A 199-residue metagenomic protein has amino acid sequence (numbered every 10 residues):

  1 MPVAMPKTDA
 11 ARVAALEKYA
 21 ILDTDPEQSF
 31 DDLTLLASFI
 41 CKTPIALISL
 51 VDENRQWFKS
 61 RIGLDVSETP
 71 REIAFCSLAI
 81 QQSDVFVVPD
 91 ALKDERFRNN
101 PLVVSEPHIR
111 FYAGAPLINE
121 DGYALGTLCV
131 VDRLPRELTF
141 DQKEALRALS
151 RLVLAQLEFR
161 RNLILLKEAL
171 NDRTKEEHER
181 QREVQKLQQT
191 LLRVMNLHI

Functional and structural regions predicted by a protein language model:
A14-K18, D32, D172-I199: PAS/LOV and related PAS-like sensory modules
A15, I45, V51, R55-R61 (+1 more regions): Regulatory sensory and allosteric helical modules in signal-transduction proteins and certain transcription factors
D23-R55, L197-I199: Helix-loop-beta substructure at the N-terminus of cytosolic sensory domains that couple signal/ligand detection
R110-D121: A short, aliphatic-rich beta-strand micro-motif
A124: Glycine-rich acetyl-CoA-binding "A-motif" of GNAT/NAT acetyltransferases
T127-R136: Short beta-strand-to-loop transition segments that serve as allosteric relay/switch motifs in sensory/regulatory domains
L138-A155: Amphipathic alpha-helical "output/dimerization" segments
L157-D172: Short alpha-helical interdomain "coupling" segment at the junction between an upstream regulatory sensor module
